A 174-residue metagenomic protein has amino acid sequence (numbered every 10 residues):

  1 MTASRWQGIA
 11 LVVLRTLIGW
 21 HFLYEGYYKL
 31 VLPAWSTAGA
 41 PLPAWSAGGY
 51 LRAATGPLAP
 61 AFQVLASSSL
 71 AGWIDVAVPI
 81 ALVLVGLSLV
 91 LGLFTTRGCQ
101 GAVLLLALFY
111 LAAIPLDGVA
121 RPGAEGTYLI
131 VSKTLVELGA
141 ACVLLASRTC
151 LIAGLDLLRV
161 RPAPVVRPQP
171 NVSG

Functional and structural regions predicted by a protein language model:
M1-A53, P57-L84, L91-G174: Extended, low-polarity transmembrane helix blocks
